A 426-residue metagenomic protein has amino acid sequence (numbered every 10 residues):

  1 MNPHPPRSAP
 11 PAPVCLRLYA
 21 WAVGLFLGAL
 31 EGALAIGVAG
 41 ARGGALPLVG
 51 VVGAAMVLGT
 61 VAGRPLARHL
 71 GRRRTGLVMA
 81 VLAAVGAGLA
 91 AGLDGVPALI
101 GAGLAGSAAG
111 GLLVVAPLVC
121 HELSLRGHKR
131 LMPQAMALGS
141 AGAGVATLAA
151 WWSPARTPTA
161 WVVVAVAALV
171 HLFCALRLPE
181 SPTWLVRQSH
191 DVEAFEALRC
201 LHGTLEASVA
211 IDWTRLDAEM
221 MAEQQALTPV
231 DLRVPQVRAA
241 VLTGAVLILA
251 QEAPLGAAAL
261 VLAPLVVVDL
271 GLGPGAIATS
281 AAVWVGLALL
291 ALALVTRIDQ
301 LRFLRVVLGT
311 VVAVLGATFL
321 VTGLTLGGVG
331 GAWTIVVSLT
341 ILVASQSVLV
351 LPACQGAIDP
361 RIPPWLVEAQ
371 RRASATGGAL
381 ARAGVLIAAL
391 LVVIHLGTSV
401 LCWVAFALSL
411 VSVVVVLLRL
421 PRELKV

Functional and structural regions predicted by a protein language model:
M1-G203, A218-V426: Transmembrane-helix signature of 12-pass secondary carriers
L205-D212: Boundary/linker segments of alpha-helical solenoid repeat arrays
T214-L216: Mid-sequence helix-capping/hinge segment at a functional interface
